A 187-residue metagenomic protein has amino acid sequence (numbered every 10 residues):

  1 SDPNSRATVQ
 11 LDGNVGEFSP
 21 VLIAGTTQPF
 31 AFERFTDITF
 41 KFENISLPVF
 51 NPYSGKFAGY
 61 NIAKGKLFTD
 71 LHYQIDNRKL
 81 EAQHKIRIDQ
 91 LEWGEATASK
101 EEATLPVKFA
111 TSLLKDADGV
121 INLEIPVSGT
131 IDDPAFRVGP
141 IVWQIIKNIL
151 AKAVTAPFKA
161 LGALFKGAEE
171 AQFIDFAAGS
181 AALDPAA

Functional and structural regions predicted by a protein language model:
S1-P126, W143, L164-F173: Small-residue helix/turn framework positions
I121-E124, T130-R137: Extended catalytic-interface subdomain
F136-A187: Periplasmic peptidoglycan-binding/tethering modules of Gram-negative envelope proteins
